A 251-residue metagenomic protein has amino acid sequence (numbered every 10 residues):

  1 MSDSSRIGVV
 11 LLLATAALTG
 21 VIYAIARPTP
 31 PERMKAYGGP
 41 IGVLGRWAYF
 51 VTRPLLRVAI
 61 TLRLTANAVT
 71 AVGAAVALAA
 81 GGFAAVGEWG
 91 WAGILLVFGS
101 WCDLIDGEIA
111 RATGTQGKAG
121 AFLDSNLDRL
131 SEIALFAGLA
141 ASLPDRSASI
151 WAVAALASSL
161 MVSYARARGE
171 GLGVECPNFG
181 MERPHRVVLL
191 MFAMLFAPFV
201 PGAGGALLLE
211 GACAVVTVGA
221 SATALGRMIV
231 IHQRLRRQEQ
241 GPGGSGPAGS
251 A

Functional and structural regions predicted by a protein language model:
M1-G90, L135-A251: Hydrophobic alpha-helical transmembrane segments
A68, I94-V97, W101, K118 (+3 more regions): Residue-level recognition of specific faces of alpha-helices
A74, F83, G90-E108: Alpha-helical membrane segments and adjacent membrane-interface helices in multi-pass membrane proteins
L96, G107-I150: Basic, amphipathic juxtamembrane/active-site segments that coordinate anionic phosphate or diphosphate groups
W101-I109, F122, N126-L130, M161 (+2 more regions): Active-site His/Glu-centered metal-binding helix of metallohydrolases
